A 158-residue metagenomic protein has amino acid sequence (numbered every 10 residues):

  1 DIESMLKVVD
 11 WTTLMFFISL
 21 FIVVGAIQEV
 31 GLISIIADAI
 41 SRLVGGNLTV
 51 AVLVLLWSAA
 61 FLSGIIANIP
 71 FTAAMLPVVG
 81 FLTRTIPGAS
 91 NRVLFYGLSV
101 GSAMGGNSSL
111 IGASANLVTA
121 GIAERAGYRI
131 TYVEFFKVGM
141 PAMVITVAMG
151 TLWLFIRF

Functional and structural regions predicted by a protein language model:
D1-M5, E124-A126: C-terminal ends of transmembrane helices
L6-V24, Q28-V30, A51, P141-A142: Helical membrane-embedded segments and adjacent short helical loop/helix-boundary regions of multi-pass membrane
D10, S19, S58, Y96-V100 (+1 more regions): Internal alpha-helical transmembrane segments of multi-pass membrane proteins, especially GPCRs
F17, N68, T72, A142-T151: Hydrophobic alpha-helical transmembrane segments in multi-pass membrane proteins
G25-Y128: Membrane-interfacial helix-loop connectors
G121-I145: Interfacial loop-to-transmembrane junctions
T151-F158: Juxtamembrane boundary at the C-terminal end of a transmembrane helix
